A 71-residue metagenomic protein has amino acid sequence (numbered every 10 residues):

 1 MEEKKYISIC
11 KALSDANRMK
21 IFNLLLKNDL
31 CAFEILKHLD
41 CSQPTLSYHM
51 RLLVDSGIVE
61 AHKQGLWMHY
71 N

Functional and structural regions predicted by a protein language model:
M1-A16, S56-I58: N-terminal leader segment of winged-helix/HTH proteins
A16, K27-F33: Short capping segments at the starts of secondary-structure elements
M19-I21: Pre-recognition alpha-helix immediately N-terminal to the DNA-recognition helix within helix-turn-helix or winged-helix
L24, H38: Residues within the alpha-helical elements of helix-turn-helix
C31-F33, P44, R51: Residues within helix-turn-helix
L36-K37, Y48, V54-D55: Alpha-helical residues within the helix-turn-helix
D55-Q64, N71: Beta-hairpin "wing" of winged helix-turn-helix
